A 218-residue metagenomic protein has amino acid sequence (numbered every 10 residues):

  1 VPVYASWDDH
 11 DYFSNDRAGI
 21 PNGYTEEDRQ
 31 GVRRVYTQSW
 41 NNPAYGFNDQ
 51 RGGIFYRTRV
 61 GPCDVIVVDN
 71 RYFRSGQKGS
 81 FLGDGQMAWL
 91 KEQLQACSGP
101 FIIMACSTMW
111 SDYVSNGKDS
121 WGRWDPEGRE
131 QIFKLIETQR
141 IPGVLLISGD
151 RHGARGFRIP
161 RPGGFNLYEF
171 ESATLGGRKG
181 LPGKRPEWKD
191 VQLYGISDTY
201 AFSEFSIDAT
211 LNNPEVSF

Functional and structural regions predicted by a protein language model:
V1-F218: Metal-dependent phosphoester/phosphodiester hydrolase catalytic core
